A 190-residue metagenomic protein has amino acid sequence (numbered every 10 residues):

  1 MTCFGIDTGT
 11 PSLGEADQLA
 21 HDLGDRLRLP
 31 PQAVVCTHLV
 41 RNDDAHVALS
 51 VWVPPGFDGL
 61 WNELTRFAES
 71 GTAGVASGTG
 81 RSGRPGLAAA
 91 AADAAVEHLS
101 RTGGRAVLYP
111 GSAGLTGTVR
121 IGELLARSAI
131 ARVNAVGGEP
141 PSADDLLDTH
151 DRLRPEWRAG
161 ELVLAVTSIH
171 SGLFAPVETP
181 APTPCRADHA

Functional and structural regions predicted by a protein language model:
M1-G5, A48-W52, L162-A165, A175: Ordered hydrophobic segments in well-structured contexts
M1-V35: N-terminal ordered "arm"
G9-P11, P54-G56, I169: Generic structural motif
A16-L19, L27, V51, P155 (+1 more regions): Generic hydrophobic secondary-structure signal
D17-L19, L64, T179: Surface-exposed beta-strand edges and their flanking turn/coil or helix-capping segments
R28, F57-D58, L162, I169: Generic structural signal for short, solvent-exposed loop/turn connectors between secondary structure elements
L29-A94: Short, intrinsically disordered low-complexity segments
H98-A190: Long, compositionally biased intrinsically disordered terminal regions
